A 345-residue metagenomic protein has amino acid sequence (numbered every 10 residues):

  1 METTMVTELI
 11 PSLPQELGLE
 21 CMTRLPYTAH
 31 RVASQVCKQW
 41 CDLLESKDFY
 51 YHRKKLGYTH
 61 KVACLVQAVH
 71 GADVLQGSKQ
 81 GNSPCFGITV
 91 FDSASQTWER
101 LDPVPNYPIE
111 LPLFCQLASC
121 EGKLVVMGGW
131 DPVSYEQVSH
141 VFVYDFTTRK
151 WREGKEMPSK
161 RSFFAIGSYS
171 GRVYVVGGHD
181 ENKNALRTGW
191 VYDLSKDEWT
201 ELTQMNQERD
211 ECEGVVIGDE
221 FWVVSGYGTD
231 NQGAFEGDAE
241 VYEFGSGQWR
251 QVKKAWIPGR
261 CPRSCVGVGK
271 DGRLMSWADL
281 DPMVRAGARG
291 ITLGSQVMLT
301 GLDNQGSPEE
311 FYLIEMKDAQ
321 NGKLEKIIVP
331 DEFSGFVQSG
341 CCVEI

Functional and structural regions predicted by a protein language model:
M1-I345: Kelch-like beta-propeller repeat domains
